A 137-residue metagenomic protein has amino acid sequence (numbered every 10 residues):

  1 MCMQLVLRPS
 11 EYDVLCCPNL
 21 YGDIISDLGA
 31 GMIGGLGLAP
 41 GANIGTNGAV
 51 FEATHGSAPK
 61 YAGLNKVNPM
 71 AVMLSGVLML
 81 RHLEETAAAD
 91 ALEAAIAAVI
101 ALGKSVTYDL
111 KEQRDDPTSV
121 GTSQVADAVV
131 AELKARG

Functional and structural regions predicted by a protein language model:
M1-M3: Short acidic loop-to-helix transition motifs that present clustered carboxylates
V6-K104: Glycine-rich phosphate/nucleotide-binding loop
T86, A95-G137: Glycine-rich phosphate/pyrophosphate-binding loop and the adjoining helix
